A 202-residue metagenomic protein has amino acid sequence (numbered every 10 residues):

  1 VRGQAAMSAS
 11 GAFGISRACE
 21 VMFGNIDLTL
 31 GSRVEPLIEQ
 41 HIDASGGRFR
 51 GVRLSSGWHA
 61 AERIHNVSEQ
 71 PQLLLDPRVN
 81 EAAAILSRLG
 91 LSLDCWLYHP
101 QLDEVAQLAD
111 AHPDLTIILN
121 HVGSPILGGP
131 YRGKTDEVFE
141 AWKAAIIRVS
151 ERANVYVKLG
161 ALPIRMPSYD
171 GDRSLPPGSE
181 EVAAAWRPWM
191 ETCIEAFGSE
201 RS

Functional and structural regions predicted by a protein language model:
V1-L89, A109-D114, Y131-G133, E140 (+2 more regions): Mid-domain alpha/beta scaffold segments of enzyme catalytic cores
E69-S202: Catalytic pocket-lining loop regions of alpha/beta-barrel enzymes, especially the amidohydrolase/enolase/GH5 lineages
